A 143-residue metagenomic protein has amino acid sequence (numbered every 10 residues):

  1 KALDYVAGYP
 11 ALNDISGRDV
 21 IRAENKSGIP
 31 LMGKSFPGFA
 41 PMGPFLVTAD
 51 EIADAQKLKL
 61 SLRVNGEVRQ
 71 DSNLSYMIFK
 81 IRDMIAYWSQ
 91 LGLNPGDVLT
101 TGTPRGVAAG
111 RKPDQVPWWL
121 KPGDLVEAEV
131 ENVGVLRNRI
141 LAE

Functional and structural regions predicted by a protein language model:
K1-Y9: N-terminal accessory regions of nucleic-acid-interacting proteins
R18-E143: Catalytic-pocket segment enriched in acidic/His residues
